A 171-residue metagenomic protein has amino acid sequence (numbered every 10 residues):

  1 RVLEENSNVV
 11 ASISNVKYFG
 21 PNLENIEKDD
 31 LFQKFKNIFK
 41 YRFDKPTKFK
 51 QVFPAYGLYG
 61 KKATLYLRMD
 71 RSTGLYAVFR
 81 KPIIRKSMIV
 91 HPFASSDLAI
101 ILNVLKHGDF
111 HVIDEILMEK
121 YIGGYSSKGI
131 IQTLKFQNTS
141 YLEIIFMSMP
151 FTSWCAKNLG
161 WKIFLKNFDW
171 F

Functional and structural regions predicted by a protein language model:
V2-K40: Conserved donor NDP-sugar-binding/catalytic core segment of glycosyltransferases
V16-N22, T47-F53, H111-D114, I145-K157: Low-complexity, flexible helical/coil segments
D30, G60-D70, L142-F146, K162-F168: Short secondary-structure transition/capping segments
N37-T133: Conserved nucleotide-sugar donor-binding catalytic segment
D44, I116-F164: Catalytic core of nucleotide-sugar-dependent glycosyltransferases
A99-V104, L165-F171: C-terminal/domain-terminus segments
